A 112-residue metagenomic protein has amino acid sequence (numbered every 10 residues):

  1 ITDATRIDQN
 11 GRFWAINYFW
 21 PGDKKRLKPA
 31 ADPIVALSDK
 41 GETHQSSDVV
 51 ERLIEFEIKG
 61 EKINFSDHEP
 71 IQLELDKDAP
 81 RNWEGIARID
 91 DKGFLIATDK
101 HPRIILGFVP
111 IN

Functional and structural regions predicted by a protein language model:
I1-N112: Sequence/structural signature of beta-propeller domains
